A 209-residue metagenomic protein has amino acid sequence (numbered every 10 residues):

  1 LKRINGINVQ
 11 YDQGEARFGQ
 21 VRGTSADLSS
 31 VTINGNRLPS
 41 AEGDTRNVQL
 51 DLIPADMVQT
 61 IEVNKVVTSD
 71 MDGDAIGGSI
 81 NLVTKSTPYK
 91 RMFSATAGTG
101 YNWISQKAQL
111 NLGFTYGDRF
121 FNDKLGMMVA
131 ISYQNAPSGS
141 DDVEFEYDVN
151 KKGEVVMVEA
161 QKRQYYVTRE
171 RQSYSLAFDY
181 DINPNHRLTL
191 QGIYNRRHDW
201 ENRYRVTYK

Functional and structural regions predicted by a protein language model:
L1-R37, K65: Extracytoplasmic beta-strand/coil segments of soluble accessory domains associated with Gram-negative outer-membrane
V9, G19, N36-V66: Short acidic/polar hinge/loop motifs at secondary-structure boundaries that mediate gating or recognition
R17-R22, T32, V48-D51, V63 (+2 more regions): N-terminal periplasmic accessory domains that precede and gate Gram-negative outer-membrane beta-barrel machines
S30-T32, T60, M92-T96, G126-M128 (+1 more regions): Residue-level detector of the transmembrane beta-barrel scaffold of outer-membrane proteins
E42, V58, Y89-A97, N150-E159 (+1 more regions): Flexible, solvent-exposed coil segments and beta strand-coil junctions, predominantly the extracellular/periplasmic
N64-V66, V83, T96-N102, S132-Q134 (+1 more regions): Outer-membrane beta-barrel pore domains and translocons
M71, Y101-W103, R163-Y165: Outer-membrane beta-barrel domain signature
K107-V206: Transmembrane beta-barrel wall of Gram-negative outer-membrane proteins
